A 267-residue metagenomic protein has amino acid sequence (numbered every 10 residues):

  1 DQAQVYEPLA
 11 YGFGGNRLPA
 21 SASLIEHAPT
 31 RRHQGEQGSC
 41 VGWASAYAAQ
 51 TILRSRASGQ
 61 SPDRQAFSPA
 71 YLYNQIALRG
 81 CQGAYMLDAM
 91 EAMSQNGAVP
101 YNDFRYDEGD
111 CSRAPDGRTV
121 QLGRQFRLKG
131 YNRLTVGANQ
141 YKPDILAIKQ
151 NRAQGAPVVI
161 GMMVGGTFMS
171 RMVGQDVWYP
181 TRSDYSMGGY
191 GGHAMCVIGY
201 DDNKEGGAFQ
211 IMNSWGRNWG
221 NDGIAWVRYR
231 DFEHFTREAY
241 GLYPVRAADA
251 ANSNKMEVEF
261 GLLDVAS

Functional and structural regions predicted by a protein language model:
D1-Y11: N-terminal prepro-regions of secreted/extracellular proteins
Q2, H33, F168-M169: Short, solvent-exposed loop/turn elements at domain surfaces
Y6, P19-Y101: Active-site-adjacent structural elements in enzyme catalytic domains
G15-A20, A46-Q50, I76-M212, R217-S267: Predominantly the structural core of cysteine protease catalytic domains
